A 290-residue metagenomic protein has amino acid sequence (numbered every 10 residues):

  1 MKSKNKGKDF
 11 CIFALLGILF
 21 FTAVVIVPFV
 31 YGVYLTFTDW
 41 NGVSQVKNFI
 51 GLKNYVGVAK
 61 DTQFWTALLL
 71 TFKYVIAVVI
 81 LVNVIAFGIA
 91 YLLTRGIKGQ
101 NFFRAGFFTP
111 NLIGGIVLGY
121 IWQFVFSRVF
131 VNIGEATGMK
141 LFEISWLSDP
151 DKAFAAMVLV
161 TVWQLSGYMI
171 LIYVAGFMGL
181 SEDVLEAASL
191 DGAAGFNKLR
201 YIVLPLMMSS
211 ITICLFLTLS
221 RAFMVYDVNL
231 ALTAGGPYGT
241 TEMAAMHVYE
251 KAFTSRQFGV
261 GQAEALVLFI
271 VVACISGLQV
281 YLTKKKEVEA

Functional and structural regions predicted by a protein language model:
K2-A290: A structural signal for multi-pass alpha-helical bundles of membrane permease subunits that mediate small-molecule
